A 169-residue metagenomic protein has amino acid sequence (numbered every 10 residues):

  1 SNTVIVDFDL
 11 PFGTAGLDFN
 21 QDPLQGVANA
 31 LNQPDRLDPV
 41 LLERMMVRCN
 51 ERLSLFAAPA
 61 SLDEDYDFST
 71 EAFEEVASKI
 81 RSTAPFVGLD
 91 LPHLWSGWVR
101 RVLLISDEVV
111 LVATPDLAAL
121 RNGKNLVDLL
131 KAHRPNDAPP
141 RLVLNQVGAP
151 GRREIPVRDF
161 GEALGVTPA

Functional and structural regions predicted by a protein language model:
N2-L55: Phosphate-binding loop that captures ATP/GTP phosphates
N2-V4, L53-F56, V87, R141 (+1 more regions): Structural motif
F8-D9, A58-P59, L91-P92: Fold-independent oxyanion-binding glycine-rich loops and adjacent beta-strand/coil segments at enzyme active sites
F12, A60-D63: A short, flexible beta-alpha/helix-coil linker loop
A28-D35, L62-F68, D116-A118: Flexible beta-alpha connector loops of hexameric P-loop NTPases
L37, R44, L53, D63 (+2 more regions): A broad, structure-centric signal for solvent-exposed, well-ordered loop/edge residues that line or flank functional
P59-A60, L144: Short, histidine-centered active-site or binding-site loop motifs used for metal coordination, general acid-base
D67, E71-P168: Conserved catalytic-core segment of NTP-binding enzymes
